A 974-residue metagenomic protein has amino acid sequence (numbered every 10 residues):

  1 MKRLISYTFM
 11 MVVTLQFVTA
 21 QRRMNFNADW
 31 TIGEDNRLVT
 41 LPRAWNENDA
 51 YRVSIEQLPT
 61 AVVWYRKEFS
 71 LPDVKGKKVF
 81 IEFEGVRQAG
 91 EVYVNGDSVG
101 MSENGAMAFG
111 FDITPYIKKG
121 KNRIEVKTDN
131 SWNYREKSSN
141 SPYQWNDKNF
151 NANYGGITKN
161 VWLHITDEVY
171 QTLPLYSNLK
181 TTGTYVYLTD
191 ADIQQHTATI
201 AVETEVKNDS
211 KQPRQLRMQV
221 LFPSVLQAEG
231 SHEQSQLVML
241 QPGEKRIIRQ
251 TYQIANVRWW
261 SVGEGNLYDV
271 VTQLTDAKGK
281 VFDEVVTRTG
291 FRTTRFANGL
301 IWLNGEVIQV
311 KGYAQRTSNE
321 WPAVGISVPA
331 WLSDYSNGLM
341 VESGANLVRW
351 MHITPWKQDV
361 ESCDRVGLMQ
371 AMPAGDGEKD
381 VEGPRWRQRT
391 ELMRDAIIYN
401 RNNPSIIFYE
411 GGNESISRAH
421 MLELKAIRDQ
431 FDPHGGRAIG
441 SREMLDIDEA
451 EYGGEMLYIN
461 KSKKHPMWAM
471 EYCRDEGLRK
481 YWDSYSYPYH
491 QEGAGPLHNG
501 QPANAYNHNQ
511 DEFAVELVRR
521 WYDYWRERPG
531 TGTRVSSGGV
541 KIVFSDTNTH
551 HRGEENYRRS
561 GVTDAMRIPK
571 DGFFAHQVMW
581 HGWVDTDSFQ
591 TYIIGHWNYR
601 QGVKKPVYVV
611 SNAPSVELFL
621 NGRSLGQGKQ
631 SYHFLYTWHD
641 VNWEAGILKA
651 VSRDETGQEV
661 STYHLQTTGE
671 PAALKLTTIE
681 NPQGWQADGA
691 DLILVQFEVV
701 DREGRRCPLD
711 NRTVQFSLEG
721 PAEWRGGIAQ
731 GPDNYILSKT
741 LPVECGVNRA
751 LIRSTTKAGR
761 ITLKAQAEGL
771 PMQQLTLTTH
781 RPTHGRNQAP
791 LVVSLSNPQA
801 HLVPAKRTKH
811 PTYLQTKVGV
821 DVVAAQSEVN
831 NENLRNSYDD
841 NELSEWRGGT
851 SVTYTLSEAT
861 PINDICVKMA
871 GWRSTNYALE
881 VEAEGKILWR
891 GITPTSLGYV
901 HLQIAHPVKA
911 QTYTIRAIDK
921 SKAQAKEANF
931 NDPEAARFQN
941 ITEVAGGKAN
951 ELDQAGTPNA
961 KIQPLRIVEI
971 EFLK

Functional and structural regions predicted by a protein language model:
Q21-E84, S138-K148, Y154-I157, I165-T184 (+3 more regions): Extended carbohydrate-recognition surfaces in non-catalytic/accessory domains of CAZymes and lectin-like proteins
M24, G33, T60-S177, M369-A371 (+4 more regions): Accessory beta-strand-rich segments of carbohydrate-active enzymes
F26-D29, N36-L41, E47-V53, I113 (+8 more regions): An acidic-aromatic loop/edge-strand motif
W45-S70, K75-E82, R87-N95, G100-E103 (+8 more regions): Active-site-adjacent substrate/metal-binding segments within catalytic domains of carbohydrate-active enzymes
V94, S794-I862, K868-S874, A883 (+2 more regions): Disordered, acidic Ser/Thr/Pro-rich linker "stalks" and the adjacent N-terminal cap of the next globular domain
V202-E205, Q273, V607-V610, V651-S652 (+4 more regions): Beta-strand-rich structural segments
F282, D334-L339, N346-G572, H576 (+2 more regions): Substrate-binding/catalytic cleft of secreted carbohydrate-active enzymes, primarily glycoside hydrolases
H581-P606, S615, V660, L665-L694 (+2 more regions): Short S/T/G/P-enriched beta-strand
